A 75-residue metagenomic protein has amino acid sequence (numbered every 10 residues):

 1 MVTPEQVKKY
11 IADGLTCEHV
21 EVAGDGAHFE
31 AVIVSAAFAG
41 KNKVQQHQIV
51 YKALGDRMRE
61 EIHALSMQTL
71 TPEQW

Functional and structural regions predicted by a protein language model:
M1-C17: N-proximal, solvent-exposed amphipathic alpha-helical segments enriched in charged/polar residues
Y10, E21-V22, G55: Short, flexible, glycine/charge-rich loop motifs used to bind or transfer phosphoryl groups or to couple energy/partner
G14-E30: Short edge beta-strands and adjacent turn/loop segments
A23, V32-V34, Q68-L70: Solvent-exposed beta-strand sheet faces enriched in polar/charged residues
A27-H28, A37, T71-W75: Short, internal active-site loops enriched in acidic
I33-Q45: A short interface-forming secondary-structure element
V44-W75: C-terminal structural segments of small proteins and small subunits
